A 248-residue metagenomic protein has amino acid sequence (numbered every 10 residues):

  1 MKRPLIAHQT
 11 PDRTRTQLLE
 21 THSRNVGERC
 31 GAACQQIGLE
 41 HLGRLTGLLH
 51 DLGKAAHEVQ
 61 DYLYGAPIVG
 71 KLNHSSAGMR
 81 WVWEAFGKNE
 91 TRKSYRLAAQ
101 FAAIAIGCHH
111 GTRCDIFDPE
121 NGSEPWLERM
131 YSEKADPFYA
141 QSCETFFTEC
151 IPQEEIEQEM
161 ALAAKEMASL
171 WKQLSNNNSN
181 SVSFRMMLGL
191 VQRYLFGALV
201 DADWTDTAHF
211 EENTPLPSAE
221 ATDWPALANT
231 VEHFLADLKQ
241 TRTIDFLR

Functional and structural regions predicted by a protein language model:
K2-L238: Accessory nucleic-acid engagement/destabilization modules that flank
K239-R248: N-terminal pre-Walker A segment at the start of P-loop NTPase domains
